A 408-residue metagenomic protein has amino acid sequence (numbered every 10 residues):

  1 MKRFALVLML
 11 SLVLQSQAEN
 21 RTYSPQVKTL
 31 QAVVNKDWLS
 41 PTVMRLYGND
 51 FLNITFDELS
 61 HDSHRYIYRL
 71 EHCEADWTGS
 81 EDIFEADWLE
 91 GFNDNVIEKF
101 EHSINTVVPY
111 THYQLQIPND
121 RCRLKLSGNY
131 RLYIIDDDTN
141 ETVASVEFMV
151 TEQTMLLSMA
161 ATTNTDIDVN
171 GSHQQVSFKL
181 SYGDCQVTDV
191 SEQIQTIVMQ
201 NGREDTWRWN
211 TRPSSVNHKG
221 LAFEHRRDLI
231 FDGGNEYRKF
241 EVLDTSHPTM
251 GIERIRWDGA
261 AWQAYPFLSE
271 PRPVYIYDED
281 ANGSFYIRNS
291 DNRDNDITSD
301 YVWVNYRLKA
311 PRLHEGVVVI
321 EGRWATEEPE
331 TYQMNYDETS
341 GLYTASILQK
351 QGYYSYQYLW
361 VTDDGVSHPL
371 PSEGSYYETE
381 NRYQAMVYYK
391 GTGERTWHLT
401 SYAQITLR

Functional and structural regions predicted by a protein language model:
M1-N20: Bacterial Sec-dependent N-terminal signal peptides
A18-Y47, Q153-I167, E279-R293: Short, compositionally biased P/S/T/A/G/V-rich stretches that sit at domain boundaries
P25-H72, V169-L180, R293-Y306: Contiguous beta-strand segments within globular domains
A75-W77, C122, D136-V143, R203 (+2 more regions): Short acidic/polar inter-strand loop motif in beta-rich domains
W88-Y113, E204-T211, N305-Q351, D363-G391: Aromatic-rich carbohydrate-binding modules that target alpha-glucans
V107-D137: Ligand-binding face of N-terminal immunoglobulin V-set domains in extracellular IgSF glycoproteins
V150-H173, Y376-S401: Low-complexity, Pro/Ser/Thr- and charge-rich linker/hinge segments at domain boundaries
A264-H314, L399-R408: Basic K/R-rich, polyanion-interacting modules in nucleoproteins and related proteins
